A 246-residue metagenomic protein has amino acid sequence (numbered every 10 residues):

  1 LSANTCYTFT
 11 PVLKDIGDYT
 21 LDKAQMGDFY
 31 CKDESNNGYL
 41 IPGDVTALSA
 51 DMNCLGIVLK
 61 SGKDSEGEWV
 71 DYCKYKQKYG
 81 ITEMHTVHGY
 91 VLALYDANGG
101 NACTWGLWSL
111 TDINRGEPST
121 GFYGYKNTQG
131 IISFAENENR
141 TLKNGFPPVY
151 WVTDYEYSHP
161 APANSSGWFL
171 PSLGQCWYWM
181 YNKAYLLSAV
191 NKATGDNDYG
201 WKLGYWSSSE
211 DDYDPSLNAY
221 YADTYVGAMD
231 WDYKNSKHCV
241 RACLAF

Functional and structural regions predicted by a protein language model:
L1-A3: Tryptophan-paired
T10-V12, W179-M180: Short hydrophobic alpha-helical segments that form membrane-spanning helices or hydrophobic packing faces of helical
V12-S165, K234-F246: Short, compositionally biased
A161-L170, G174-Y178: Mid-length scaffold segments of soluble, non-membrane domains
L173-F246: C-terminal, surface-exposed recognition/capping segments
